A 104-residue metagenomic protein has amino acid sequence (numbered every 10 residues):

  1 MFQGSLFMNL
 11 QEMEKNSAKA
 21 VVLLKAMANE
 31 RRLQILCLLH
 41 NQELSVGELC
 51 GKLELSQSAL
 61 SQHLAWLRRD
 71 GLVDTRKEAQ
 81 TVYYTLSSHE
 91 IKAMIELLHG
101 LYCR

Functional and structural regions predicted by a protein language model:
M1-M27, L72, A93-L98: N-terminal leader segment of winged-helix/HTH proteins
N9-E14, S45-V46, L60: Short acidic/polar alpha-helix capping motifs at helix-coil junctions
A18-S58, G71, E78-E90: N-terminal helix-turn-helix DNA-binding core of bacterial DNA-binding proteins
S58-L60, R69-D70, L98-H99: Short, intrinsically disordered/low-complexity patches at protein termini and at juxtamembrane boundaries
H63: Residues within the DNA-recognition helix of helix-turn-helix
W66: Alpha-helical DNA-recognition elements
Y83-R104: Conserved segment of winged-helix/HTH DNA-binding domains
